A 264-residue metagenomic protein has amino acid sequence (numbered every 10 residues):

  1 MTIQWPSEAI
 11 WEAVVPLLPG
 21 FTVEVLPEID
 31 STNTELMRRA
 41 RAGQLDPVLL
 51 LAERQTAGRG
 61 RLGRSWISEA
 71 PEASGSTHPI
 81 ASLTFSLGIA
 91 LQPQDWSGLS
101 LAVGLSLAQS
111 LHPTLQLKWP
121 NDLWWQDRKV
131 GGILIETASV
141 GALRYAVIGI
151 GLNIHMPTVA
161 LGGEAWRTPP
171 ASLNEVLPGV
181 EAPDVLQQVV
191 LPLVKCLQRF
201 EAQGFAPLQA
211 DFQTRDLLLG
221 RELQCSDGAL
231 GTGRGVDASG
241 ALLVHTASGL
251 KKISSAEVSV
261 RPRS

Functional and structural regions predicted by a protein language model:
M1-I3, L91-L115, W125-S264: Long, positively charged amphipathic alpha-helical accessory segments at protein N-termini or as interdomain linkers
M1-S110, R263-S264: N-terminal lobe of the biotin/lipoate ligase/transferase fold
P19, Q44-D46, W119, R128 (+1 more regions): Short, basic and Ser/Thr-rich N-terminal targeting/leader segments
P27, L117-W119: Short loop/edge segments at beta-strand edges and connector loops that shape dinucleotide/nucleotide cofactor-binding
